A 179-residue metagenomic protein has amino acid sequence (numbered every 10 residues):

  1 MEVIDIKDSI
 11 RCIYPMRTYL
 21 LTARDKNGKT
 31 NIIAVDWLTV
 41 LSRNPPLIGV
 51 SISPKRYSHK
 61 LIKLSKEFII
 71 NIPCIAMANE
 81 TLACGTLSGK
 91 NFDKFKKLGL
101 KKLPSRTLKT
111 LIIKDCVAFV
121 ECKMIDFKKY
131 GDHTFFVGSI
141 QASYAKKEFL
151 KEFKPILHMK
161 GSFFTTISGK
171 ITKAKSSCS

Functional and structural regions predicted by a protein language model:
M1-S179: Basic, polyanion-binding surface patches
